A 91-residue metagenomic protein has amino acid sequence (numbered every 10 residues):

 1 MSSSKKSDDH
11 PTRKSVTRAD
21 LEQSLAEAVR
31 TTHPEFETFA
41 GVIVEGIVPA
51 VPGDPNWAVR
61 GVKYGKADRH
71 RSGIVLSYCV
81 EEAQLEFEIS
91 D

Functional and structural regions predicted by a protein language model:
M1-D8: N-terminal, Lys/Arg- and Ser/Thr-rich interaction peptides
D8, V16, V29-T31, V44-G46 (+3 more regions): Short, well-ordered helical secondary-structure segments
D8-A40: N-terminal acidic leader/helix
E27, V42, W57-R60: Residue-level marker of intrinsically disordered, low-complexity segments enriched for small/polar residues
H33-V48, I89-D91: Short glycine-rich, low-complexity/disordered patches
V48-D91: Detector for the mature cores of small, proteolytically processed and post-translationally modified peptide effectors
